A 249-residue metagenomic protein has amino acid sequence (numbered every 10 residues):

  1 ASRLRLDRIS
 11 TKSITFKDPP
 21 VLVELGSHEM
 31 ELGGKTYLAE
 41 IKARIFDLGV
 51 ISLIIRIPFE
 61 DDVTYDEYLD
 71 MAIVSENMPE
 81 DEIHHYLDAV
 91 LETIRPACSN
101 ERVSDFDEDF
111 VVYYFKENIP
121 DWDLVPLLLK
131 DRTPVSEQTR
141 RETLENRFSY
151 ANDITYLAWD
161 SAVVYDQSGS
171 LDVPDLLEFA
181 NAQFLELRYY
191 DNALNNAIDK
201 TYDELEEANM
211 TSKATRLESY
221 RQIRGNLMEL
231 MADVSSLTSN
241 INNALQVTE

Functional and structural regions predicted by a protein language model:
A1-Y37, I41: Long, solvent-exposed N-terminal ectodomains/accessory regions that are displayed to the extracellular/lumenal milieu
R5-D7, E178, L185, E218: Residue-level signal for the start and early helices of compact helical domains
I9-S10, D18, S136-E137, S170 (+2 more regions): Short, structured coil/loop segments at alpha-helix boundaries
L22-V23, M30-G34, P134-S136, R141-L144 (+1 more regions): A short linear-motif detector with a strong N-terminal bias
Y37-K213: Extended alpha-helical interaction modules
Y189-E249: Membrane-associated alpha-helical segments
